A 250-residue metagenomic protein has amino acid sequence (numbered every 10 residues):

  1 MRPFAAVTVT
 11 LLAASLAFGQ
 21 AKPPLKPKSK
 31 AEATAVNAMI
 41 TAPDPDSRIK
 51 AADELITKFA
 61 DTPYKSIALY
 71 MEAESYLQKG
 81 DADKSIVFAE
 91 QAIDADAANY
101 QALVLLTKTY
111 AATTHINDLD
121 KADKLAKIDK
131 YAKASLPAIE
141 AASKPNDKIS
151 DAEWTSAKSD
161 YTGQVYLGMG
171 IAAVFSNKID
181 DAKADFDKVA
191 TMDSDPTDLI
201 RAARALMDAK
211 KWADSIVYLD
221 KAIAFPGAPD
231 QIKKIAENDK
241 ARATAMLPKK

Functional and structural regions predicted by a protein language model:
A17-M71: N-terminal leader/linker segments that initiate helical-solenoid repeat arrays
P23-P27, P145-K148, S159-V165, F175 (+1 more regions): Terminal, low-structured helical/coil segments at or just beyond the last alpha-helical repeat
A35-A38, E72, L106, T162 (+3 more regions): Structural register within alpha-helical repeat arrays
K58-K65, A92-Q101, E140-D160, V189-T197 (+1 more regions): Short solvent-exposed coil/turn linkers within tandem alpha-helical repeat scaffolds
D123-E140, M207, W212-D230: TPR/TPR-like (Sel1-like) alpha-helical repeat modules
